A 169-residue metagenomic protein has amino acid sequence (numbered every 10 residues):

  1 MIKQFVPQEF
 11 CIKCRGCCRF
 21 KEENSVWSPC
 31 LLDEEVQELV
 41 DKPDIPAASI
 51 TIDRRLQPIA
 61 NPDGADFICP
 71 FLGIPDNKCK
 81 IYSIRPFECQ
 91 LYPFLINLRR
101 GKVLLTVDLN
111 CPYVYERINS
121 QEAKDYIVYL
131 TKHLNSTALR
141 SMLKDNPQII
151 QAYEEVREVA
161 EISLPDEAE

Functional and structural regions predicted by a protein language model:
M1-E169: Short loop/turn segments that flank or connect secondary-structure elements
